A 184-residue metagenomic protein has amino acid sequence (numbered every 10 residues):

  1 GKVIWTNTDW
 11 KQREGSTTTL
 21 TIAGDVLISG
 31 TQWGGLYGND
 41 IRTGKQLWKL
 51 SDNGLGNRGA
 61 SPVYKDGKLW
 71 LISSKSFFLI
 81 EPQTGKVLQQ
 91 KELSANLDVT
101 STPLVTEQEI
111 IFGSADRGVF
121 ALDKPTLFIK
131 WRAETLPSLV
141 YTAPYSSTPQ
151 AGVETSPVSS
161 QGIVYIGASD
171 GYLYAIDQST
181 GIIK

Functional and structural regions predicted by a protein language model:
K2, D40-G44, E81-G85, D123-L127 (+1 more regions): Short loop/turn segments that connect beta-strands within beta-propeller blades
V3-G24, Q32-W33, Q46-K65, S74 (+2 more regions): Extracytoplasmic beta-rich repeat domains
A151-T155, G167-A168, Y172: Loop/turn-rich, solvent-exposed surfaces of beta-rich toroidal or solenoidal domains
A168-K184: Ankyrin-repeat and related helical/solenoid repeat scaffolds used for protein-protein interactions
